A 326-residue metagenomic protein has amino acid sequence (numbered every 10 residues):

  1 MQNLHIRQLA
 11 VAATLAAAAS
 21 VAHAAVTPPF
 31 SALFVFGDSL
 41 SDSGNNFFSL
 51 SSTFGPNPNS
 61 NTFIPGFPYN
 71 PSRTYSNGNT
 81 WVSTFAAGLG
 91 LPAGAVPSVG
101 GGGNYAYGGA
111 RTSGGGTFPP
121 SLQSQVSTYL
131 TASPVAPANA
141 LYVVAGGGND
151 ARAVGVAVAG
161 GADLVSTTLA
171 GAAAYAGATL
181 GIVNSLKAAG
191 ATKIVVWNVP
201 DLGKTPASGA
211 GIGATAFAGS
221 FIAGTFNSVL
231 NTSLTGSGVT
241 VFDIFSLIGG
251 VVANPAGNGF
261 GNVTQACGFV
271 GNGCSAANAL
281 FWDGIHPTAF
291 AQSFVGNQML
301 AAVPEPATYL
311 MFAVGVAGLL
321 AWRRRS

Functional and structural regions predicted by a protein language model:
Q2-H23, G318: Gram-negative bacterial Sec-dependent N-terminal signal peptides
N3, A24-A307: Conserved active-site regions of diverse hydrolases
R7-A12, V154, L247, P287-T288 (+2 more regions): A generic signature of intrinsically disordered, low-complexity regions enriched in glycine/proline and charged/polar
A12, T27, A277, F312-A313: N-terminal hydrophobic alpha-helix used for membrane targeting or insertion
E305-W322: A short, hydrophobic C-terminal helix/tail in secreted or cell-surface proteins
R324-S326: Short, charged juxtamembrane terminal tails flanking transmembrane helices
